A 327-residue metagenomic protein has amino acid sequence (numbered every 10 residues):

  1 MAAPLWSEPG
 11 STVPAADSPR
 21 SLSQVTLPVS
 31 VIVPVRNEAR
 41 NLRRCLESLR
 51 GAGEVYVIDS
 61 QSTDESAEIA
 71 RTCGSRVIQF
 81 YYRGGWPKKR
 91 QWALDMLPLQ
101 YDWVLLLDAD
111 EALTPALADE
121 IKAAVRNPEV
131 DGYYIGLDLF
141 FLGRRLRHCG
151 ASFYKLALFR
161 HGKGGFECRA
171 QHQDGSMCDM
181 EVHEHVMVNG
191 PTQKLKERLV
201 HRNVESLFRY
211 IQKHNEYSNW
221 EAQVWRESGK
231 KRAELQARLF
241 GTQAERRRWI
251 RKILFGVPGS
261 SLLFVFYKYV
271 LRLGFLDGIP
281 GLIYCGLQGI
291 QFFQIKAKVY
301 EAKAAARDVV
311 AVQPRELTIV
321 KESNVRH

Functional and structural regions predicted by a protein language model:
A2, W6, P87-K88, L94 (+2 more regions): Catalytic-site signature of metal-activated, phosphate-bearing donor transferases, centered on the GT-A/GT-A-like
P28-S30: Cell-envelope/extracellular polymer assembly enzymes that use nucleotide-activated donors
V33-G51: Short, well-formed alpha-helical segments that are part of the catalytic scaffolds of diverse glycosyltransferases
N41-R43, D64-C73, A116-L117: Acidic helix N-cap motif at the loop->helix transition within catalytic regions of sugar-transfer enzymes
S48, D59-I69, Y82: A conserved acidic beta->alpha catalytic loop
G53-S62, I78-Q79, A109: Short beta-strand/loop segment that forms part of the nucleotide-sugar
T72, Q91-W103: Active-site nucleotide-sugar/metal-binding loop of Leloir-type enzymes
